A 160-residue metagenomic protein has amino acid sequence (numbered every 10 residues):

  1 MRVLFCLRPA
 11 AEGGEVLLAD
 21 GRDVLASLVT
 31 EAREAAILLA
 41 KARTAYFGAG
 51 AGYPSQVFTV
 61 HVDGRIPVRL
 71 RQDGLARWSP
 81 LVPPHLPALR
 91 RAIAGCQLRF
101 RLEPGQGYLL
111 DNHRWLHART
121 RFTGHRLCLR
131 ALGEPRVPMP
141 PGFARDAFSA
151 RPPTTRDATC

Functional and structural regions predicted by a protein language model:
M1-C160: Active-site environment of non-heme Fe oxygenases that use a 2-His-1-carboxylate facial triad
